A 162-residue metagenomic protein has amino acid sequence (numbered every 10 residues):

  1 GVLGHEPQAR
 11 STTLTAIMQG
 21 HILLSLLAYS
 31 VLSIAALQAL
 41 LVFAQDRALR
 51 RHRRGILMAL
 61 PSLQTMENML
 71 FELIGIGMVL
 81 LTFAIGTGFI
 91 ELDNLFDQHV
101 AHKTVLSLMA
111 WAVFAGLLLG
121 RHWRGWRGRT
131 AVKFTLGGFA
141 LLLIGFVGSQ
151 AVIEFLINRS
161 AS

Functional and structural regions predicted by a protein language model:
G1-L27: Hydrophobic alpha-helical segments and helix pairs
G1-V2, A140-G148: Aromatic-anchored segments of alpha-helical transmembrane domains
M18-A36, V105-L106: Membrane-interface loop-to-helix entry segments
L27-H52, L80: Transmembrane alpha-helix/helix-exit interface in multi-pass inner-membrane proteins
A48-E91: A mid-sequence, solvent-exposed acidic-amphipathic segment
I90-G116: Short alpha-helical packing/oligomerization segments
G120-L141: Interfacial loop-to-transmembrane junctions
I144-S162: Juxtamembrane boundary at the C-terminal end of a transmembrane helix
